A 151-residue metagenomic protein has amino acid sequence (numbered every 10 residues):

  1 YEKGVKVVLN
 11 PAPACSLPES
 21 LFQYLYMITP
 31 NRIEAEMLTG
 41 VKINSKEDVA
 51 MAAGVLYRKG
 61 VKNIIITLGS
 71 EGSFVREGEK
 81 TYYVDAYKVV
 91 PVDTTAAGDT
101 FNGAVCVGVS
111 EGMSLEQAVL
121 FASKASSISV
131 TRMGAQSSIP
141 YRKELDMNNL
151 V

Functional and structural regions predicted by a protein language model:
E2-K3, C15-F22, K46-V151: Conserved phosphate-binding/catalytic region of the ribokinase-like
K6, M27, N63: Short, Asp-centered acidic motifs that coordinate Mg2+ and/or phosphate in catalytic or ligand-binding sites
V7-A14: Short gly/ser/thr-rich secondary-structure transition/capping motifs
A12, I33-E34: Alpha-helix/helix-capping structural signal
L25-I33: Non-cysteine beta-strand/loop elements that form the S-adenosyl-L-methionine
E34-E36, V89-V90: A short, flexible beta-alpha/helix-coil linker loop
A35-T39, S138: A short acidic, helix-capping loop that chelates divalent metal ions and anchors anionic groups
G40-N44: Short glycine-enriched, charge-decorated loop/helix-capping segments at active-site entrances that position
